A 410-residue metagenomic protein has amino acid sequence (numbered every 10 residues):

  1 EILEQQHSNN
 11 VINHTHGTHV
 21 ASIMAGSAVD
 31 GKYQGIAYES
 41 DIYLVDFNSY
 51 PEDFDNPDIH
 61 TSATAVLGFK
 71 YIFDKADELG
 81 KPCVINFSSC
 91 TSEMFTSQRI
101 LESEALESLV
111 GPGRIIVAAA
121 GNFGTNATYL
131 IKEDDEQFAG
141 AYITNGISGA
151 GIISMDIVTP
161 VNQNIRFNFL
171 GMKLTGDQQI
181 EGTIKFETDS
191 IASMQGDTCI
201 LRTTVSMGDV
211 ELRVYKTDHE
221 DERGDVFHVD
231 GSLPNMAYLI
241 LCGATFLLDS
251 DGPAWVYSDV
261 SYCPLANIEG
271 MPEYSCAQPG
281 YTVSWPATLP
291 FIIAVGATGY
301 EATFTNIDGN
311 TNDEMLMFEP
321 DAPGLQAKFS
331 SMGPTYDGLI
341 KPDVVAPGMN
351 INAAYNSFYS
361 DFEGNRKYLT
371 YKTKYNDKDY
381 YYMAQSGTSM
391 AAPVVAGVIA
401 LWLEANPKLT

Functional and structural regions predicted by a protein language model:
E1-T410: Loop-rich non-cytosolic ectodomains and luminal regions
